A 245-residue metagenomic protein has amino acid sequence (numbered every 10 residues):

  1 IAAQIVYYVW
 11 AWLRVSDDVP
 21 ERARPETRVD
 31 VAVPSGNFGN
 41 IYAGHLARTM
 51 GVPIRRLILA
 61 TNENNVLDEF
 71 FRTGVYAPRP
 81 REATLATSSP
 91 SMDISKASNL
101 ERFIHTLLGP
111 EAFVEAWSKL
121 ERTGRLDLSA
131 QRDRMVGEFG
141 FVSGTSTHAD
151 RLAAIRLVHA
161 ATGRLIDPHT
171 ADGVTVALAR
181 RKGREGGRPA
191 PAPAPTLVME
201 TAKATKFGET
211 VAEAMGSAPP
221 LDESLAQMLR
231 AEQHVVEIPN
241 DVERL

Functional and structural regions predicted by a protein language model:
I1-L245: PLP-dependent amino-acid enzyme catalytic core
